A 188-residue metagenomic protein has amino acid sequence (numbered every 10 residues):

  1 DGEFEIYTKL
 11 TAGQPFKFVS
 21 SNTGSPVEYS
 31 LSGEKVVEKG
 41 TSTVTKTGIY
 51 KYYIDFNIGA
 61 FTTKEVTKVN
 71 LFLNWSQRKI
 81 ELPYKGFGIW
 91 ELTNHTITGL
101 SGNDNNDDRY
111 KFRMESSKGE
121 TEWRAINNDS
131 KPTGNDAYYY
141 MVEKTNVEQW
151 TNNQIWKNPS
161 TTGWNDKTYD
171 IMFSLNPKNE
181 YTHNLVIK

Functional and structural regions predicted by a protein language model:
D1-K188: Insoluble glucan recognition modules
